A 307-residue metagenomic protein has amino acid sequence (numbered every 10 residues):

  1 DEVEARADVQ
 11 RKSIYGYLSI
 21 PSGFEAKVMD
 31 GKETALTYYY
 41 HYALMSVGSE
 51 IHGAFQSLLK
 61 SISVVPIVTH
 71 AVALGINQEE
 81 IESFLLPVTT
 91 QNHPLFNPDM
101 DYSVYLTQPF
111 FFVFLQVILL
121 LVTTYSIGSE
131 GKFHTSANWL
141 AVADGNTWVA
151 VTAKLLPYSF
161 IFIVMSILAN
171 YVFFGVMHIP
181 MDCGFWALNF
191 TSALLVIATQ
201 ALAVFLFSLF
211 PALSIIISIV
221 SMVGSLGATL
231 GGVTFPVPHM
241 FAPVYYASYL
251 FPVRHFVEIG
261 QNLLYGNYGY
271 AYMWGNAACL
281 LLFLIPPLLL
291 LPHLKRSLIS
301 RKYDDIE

Functional and structural regions predicted by a protein language model:
D1-I67: Extracytoplasmic loops/domains of multi-pass membrane proteins
A7, F160, L168-V172, P180-E307: Membrane-spanning alpha-helical segments of multipass transporters and channels
K32-E50, P94, A203-S225: Cytoplasmic juxtamembrane interface segments
H41-L44, V64-V164, F173, G184 (+2 more regions): Transmembrane helix-boundary elements of multi-pass transport/secretion proteins, especially ABC-type permease modules
